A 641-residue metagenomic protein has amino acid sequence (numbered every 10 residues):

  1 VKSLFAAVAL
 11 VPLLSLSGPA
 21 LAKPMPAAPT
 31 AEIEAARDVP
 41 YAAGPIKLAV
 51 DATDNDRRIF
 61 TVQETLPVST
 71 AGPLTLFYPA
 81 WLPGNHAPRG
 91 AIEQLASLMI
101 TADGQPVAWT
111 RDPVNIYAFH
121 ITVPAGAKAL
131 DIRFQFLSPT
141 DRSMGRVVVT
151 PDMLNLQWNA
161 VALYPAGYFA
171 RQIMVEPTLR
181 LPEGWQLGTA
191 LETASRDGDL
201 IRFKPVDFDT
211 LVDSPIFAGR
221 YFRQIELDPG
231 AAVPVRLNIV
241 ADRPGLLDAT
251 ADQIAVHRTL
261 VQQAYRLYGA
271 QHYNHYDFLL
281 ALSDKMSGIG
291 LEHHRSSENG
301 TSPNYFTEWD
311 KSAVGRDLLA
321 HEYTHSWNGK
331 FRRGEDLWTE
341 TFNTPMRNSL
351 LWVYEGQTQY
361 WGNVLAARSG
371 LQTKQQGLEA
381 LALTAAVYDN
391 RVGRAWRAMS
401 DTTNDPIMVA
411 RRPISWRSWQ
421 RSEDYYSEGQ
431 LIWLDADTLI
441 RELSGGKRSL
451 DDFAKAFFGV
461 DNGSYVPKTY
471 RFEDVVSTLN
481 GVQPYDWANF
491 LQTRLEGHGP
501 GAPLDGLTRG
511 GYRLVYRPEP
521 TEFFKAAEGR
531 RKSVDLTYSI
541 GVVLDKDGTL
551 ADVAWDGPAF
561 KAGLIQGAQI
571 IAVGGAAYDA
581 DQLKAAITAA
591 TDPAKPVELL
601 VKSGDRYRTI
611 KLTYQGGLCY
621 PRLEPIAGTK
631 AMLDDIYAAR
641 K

Functional and structural regions predicted by a protein language model:
V1-L4: Positively charged n-region of N-terminal signal peptides that target proteins for export
A6-L16: Bacterial N-terminal signal peptides
G18-L21: Sec/Tat signal peptide C-region and signal peptidase I cleavage site
K23-N55: N-terminal, polar/Ser/Thr-rich
P40-Y41, T53, I59-L66, P83-G84 (+4 more regions): Non-catalytic architectural context of zinc metalloproteases
Q63, P73-Y78: Ligand-binding face of N-terminal immunoglobulin V-set domains in extracellular IgSF glycoproteins
E64, E226-L351, Q357, W361: Juxtacatalytic substrate-recognition/specificity segment
G362-N363, Q372-K641: C-terminal recognition in membrane/secretory proteostasis and scaffolding
